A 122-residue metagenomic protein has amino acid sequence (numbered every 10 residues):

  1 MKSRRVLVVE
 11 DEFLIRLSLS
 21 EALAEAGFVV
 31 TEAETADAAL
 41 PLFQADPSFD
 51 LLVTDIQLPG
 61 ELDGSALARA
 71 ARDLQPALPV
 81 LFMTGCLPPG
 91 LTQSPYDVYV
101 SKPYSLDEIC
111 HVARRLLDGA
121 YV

Functional and structural regions predicted by a protein language model:
E10: Conserved acidic carboxylate
F13-T31: Two-component/phosphorelay signaling modules centered on CheY-like receiver
E32-L51: Acidic, metal-coordinating helix/loop segments flanking the phosphotransfer/catalytic sites of two-component signaling
T35, L62-L67: Acidic catalytic/metal-coordinating carboxylates
D55-I56: Active-site residues of response regulator receiver
S65-L78: Short amphipathic alpha-helix used as the core "switch/output" element in two-component signaling
M83-T84: Hydrophobic/aromatic residues positioned on beta-strands within the core alpha/beta folds
Y104-L117, Y121: C-terminal output helix
